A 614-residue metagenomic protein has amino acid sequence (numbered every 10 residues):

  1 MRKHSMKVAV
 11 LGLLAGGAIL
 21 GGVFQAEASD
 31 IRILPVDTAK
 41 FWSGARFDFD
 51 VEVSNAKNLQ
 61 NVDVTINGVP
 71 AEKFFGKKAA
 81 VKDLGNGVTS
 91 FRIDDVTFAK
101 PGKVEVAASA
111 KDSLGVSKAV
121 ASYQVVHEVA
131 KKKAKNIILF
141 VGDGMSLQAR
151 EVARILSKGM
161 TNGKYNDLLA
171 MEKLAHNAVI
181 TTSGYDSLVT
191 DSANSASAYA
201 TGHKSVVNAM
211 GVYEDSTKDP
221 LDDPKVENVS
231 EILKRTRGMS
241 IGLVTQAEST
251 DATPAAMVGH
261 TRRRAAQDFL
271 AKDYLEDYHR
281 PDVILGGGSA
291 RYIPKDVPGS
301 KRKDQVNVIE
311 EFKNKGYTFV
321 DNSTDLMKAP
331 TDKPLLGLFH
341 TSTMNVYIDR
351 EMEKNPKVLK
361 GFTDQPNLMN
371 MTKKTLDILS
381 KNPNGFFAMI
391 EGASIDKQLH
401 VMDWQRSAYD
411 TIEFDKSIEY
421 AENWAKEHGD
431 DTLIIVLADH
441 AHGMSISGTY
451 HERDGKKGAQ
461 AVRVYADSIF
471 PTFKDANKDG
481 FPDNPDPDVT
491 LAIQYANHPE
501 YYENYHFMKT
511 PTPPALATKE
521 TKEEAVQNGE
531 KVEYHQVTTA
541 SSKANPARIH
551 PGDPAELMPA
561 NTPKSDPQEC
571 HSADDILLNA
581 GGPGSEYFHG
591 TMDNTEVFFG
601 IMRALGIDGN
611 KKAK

Functional and structural regions predicted by a protein language model:
M1-E27: Gram-negative bacterial Sec-dependent N-terminal signal peptides
A26-A45: Short, compositionally biased P/S/T/A/G/V-rich stretches that sit at domain boundaries
R32-P35, S54-V62, F75, K82-N86 (+3 more regions): Active-site nucleophile/metal-coordination loop of metallo-enzymes that catalyze phosphate/sulfate and related
F47-A56, A108: Aromatic/hydrophobic beta-strand junction motif of beta-rich domains
F49, D95, K135, M145-R150 (+2 more regions): A post-motif C-terminal structural segment
T65-K73, S113: Change "in extracellular beta-sheet-rich domains … of secreted and cell-surface proteins" to "in beta-sheet-rich domains
D95-K103: Surface-exposed, short loops/turns at beta-strand junctions within beta-sandwich domains
G102-D112: Short, aromatic- and glycine-rich surface loops/edge beta-strands on solvent-exposed regions
